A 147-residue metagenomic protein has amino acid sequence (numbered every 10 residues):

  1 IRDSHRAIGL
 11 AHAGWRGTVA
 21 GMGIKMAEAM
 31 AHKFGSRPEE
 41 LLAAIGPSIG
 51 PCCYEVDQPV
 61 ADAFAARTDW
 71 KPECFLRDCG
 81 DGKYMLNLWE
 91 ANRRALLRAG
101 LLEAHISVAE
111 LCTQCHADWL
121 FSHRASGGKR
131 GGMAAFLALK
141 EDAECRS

Functional and structural regions predicted by a protein language model:
I1-S147: Active-site microenvironment for binding and transforming phosphate-containing groups
